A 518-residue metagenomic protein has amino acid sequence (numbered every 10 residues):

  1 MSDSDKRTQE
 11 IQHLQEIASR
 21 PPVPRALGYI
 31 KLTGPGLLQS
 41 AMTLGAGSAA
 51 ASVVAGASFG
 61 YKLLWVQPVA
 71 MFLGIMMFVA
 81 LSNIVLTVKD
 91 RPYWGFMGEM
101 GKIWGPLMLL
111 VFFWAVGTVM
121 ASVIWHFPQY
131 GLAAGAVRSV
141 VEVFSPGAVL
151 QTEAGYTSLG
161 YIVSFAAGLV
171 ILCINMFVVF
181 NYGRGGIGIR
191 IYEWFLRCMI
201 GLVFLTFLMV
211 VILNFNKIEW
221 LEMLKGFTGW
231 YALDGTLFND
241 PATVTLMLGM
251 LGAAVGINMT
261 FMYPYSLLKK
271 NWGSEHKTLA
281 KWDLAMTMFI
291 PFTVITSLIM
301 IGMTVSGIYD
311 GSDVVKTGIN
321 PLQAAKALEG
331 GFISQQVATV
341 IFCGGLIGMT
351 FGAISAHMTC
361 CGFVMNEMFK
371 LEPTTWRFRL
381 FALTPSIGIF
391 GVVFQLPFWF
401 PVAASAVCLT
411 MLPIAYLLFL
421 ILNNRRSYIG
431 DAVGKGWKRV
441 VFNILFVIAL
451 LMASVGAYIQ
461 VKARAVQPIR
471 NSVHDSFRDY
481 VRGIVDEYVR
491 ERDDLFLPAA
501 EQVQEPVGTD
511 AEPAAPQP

Functional and structural regions predicted by a protein language model:
M1-A50, L109, L246, W272-E275 (+1 more regions): Membrane-interface "cap" regions at the ends of multi-pass membrane proteins
I11-A18, S52-G56, A80-P106, G135-V149 (+4 more regions): Flexible loop linkers connecting adjacent transmembrane helices in multi-pass alpha-helical membrane transporters
Q39, V66-I103, F113-P128: Juxtamembrane transmembrane-helix boundary signature
A50-A51, G56-A57, I187-E193, N258-V294 (+1 more regions): Hydrophobic, small-residue-rich membrane helices and short re-entrant helix-turn-helix hairpins that build
Q67-L81, V203-L205, M209, G252-V255 (+2 more regions): Selective recognition of specific alpha-helical transmembrane segments in multi-pass small-molecule
T87, L107-Y156, G185, T350-M368 (+3 more regions): Hydrophobic transmembrane alpha-helices that form the core helical bundles of multi-pass secondary transporters
F112-A115, E142-G183, C198-T206, P373-F390 (+1 more regions): Transmembrane alpha-helical segments of multi-pass small-molecule transport proteins
N175-V179, I200-G235, M247, A253-P264 (+2 more regions): Hydrophobic alpha-helical segments and their helix-loop junctions in multi-pass secondary transporters
